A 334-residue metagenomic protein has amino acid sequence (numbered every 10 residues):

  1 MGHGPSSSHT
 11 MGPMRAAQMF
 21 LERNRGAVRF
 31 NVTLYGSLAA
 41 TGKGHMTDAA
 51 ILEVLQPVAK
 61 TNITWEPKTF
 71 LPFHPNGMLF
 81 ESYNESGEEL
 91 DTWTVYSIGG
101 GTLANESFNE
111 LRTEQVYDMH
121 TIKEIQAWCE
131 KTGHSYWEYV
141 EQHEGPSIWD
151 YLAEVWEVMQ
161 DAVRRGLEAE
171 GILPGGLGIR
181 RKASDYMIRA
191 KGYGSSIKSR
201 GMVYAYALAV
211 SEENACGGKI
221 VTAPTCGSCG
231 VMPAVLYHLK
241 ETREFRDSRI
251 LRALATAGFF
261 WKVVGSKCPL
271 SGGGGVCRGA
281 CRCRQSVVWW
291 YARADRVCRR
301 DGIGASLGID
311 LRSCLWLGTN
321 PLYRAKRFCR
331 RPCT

Functional and structural regions predicted by a protein language model:
M1-M19, C216-V235, G272-R278: Conserved phosphate/anionic-ligand binding catalytic regions in large, soluble enzymes, centered on
G4, Q126-W137, W149, E170-P174 (+3 more regions): A structural signal for small-residue-enriched, beta-sheet-centric alpha/beta enzyme cores and oligomeric scaffold folds
T10-R23, P233-E244, C281-W289: Alpha-helical support elements that line or immediately flank enzyme active sites and cofactor-binding pockets
A27-G36, R246-F259, S271, A292-A305: Beta-strand segments within the central parallel beta-sheet cores of soluble alpha/beta enzyme folds
L52-N76, R284-A292, P321-T334: C-terminal domain-closing interface element
P57-Y193, G201-M202: C-terminal regulatory domains involved in ligand/effector binding and gene-expression control
D150, E154-K262, C268-P269: Accessory "access/gating" subregions that flank catalytic or transport cores
K262-R327: Hydrophobic alpha-helical bundle architecture
